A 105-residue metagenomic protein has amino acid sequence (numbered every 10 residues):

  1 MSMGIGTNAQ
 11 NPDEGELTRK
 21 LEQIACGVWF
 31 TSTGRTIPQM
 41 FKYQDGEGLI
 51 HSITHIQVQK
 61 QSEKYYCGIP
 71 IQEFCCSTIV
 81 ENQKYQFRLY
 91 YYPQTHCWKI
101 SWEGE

Functional and structural regions predicted by a protein language model:
M1-E105: Cysteine-centric segments in proteins
